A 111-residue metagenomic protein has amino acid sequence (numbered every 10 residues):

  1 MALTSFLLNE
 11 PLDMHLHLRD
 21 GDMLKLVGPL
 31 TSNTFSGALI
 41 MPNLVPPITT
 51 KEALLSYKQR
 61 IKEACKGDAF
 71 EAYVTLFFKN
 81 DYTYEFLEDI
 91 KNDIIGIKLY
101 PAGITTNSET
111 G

Functional and structural regions predicted by a protein language model:
M1-S32: Replace "His-x-His-based motif
A2-T4, Y82, F86-L99, N107-G111: Histidine/acidic residue-rich metal-binding segments in metalloenzymes
D13-M14, V27-A53, G67-K79, I94-N107: Divalent metal-dependent hydrolysis catalytic cores, especially in the metallo-beta-lactamase
D20-M23, F78-Y82: Short beta->alpha connector loops
T49-K58, Y84-L87: Metal-dependent catalytic neighborhoods of phosphoester/phosphodiester hydrolases
I61-C65: Conserved hydrophobic residues forming the short capping helix/wall of the S-adenosyl-L-methionine
